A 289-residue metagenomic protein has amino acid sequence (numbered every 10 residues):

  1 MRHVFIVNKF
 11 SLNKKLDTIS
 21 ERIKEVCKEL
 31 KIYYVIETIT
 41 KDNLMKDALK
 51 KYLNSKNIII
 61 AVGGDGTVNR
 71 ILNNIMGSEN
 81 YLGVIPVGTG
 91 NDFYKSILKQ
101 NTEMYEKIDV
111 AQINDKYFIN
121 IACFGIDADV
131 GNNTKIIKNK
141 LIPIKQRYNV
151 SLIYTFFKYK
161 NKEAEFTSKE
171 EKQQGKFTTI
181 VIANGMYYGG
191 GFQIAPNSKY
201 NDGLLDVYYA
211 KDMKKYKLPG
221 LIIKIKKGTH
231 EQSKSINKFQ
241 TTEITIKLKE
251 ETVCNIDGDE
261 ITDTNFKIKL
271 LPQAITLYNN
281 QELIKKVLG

Functional and structural regions predicted by a protein language model:
M1-I59, N69, G77, E171-K172 (+2 more regions): ATP/NTP phosphate-donor binding region
I6, E37, E79-T178: Catalytic core of DAGKc-family lipid kinases
D65, I180: Short conserved active-site loop signatures built around small residues
G66-R70, D92: Short glycine/serine/threonine-rich phosphate/pyrophosphate-binding segments that cradle anionic phosphate groups
C123, D127, V181-I194, E260: Glycine-rich phosphate/pyrophosphate-binding beta-alpha loops
K138-Q146, P196-Y216: Gly/Ser/Thr-rich active-site loops/lids in small-molecule metabolic enzymes that frequently grip phosphoryl groups
K160-K162, K176-T178, N201-D206, Q240-I244: A generic structural signal for short beta-strands and their flanking turns/coil linkers
S168, Q174, K199, A210-G289: ATP/nucleoside-binding phosphotransfer catalytic cores, i.e., glycine-rich phosphate-binding loops
